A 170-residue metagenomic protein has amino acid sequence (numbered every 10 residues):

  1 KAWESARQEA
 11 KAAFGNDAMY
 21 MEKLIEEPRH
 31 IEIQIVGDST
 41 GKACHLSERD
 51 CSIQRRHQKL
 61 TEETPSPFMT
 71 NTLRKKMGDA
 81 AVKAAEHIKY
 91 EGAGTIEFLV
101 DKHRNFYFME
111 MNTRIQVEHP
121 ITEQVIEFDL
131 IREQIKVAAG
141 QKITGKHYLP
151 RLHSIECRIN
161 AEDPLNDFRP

Functional and structural regions predicted by a protein language model:
K1-P170: ATP-dependent carboxylate activation and anion-phosphoryl transfer catalytic cores that bind Mg-ATP to form
